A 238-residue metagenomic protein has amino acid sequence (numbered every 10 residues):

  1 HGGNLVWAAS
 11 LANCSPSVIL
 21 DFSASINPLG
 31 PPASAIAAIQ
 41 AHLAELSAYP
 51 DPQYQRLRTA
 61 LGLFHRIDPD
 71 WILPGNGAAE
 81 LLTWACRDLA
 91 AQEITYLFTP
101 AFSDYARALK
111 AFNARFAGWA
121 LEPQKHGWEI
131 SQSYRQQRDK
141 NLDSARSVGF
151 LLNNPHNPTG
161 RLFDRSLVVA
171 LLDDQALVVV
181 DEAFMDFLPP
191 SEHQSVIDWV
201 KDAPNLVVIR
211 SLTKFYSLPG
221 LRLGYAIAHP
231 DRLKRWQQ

Functional and structural regions predicted by a protein language model:
H1-A48, S144: N-terminal "arm"/small-domain region of PLP-dependent enzymes with the aminotransferase-like
S17-V18, D68-I72, E93-I94, E182 (+1 more regions): Short acidic capping loops at alpha-helix termini that bridge into adjacent secondary structure
P50, G62-W84, F98: Short loop-beta-helix segment that forms the pyridoxal 5′-phosphate
Q53, K201-Q238: Conserved core segment of the aminotransferase class I/II
D88-K110, E122, Q132: Conserved PLP-anchoring active-site segment centered on the Schiff-base-forming lysine
A117, L121-P190: Active-site phosphate-binding strand-loop segment of PLP-dependent enzymes
